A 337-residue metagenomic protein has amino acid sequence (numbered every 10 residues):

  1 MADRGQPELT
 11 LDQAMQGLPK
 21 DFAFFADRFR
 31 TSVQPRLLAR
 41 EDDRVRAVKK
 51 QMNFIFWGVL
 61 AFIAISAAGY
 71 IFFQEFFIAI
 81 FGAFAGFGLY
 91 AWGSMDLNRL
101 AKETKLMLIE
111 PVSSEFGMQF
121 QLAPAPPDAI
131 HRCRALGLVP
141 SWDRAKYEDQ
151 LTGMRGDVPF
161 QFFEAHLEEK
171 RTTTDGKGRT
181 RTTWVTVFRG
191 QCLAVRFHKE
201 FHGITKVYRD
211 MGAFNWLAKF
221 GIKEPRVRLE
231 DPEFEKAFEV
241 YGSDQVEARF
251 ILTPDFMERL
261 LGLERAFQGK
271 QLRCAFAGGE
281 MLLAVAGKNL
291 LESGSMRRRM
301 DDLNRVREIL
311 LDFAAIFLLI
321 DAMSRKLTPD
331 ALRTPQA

Functional and structural regions predicted by a protein language model:
M1-Q51, G69: Basic, amphipathic N-terminal segments
D3, M15, K50-W57, S114 (+3 more regions): Charged, low-complexity intrinsically disordered regions
T10, D21-F24, R28, S32 (+5 more regions): Exposed alpha-helical structural elements
L60-A67: Hydrophobic, membrane-inserted alpha-helices
A67-I71, A91, A322: Hydrophobic membrane-targeting alpha-helices
A68-A85: Hydrophobic alpha-helical transmembrane segments
G82-K105: Transmembrane alpha-helices and immediately adjacent membrane-cytoplasm interface residues in multi-pass integral
L97-A129: N-terminal pre-first-transmembrane
